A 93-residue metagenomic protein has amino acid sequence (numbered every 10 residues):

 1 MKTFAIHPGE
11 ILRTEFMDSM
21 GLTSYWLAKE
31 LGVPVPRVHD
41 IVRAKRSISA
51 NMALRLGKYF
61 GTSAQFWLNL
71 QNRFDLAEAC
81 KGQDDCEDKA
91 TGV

Functional and structural regions predicted by a protein language model:
M1-L22, F66-N69: A short, Lys/Arg-rich alpha-helix, primarily the initiator
D18, K29, D40, K58: Alpha-helical residues within the helix-turn-helix
T23-A28, L56: Short alpha-helical "recognition helix" segments of helix-turn-helix
Y25, P36, Q65: Key DNA-contact positions within bacterial/archaeal DNA-binding proteins
G32-I48: Recognition helix of helix-turn-helix/homeodomain-like DNA-binding domains that insert into the DNA major groove
K45-K58: Short, basic-rich loop-to-helix N-cap that marks the start of a DNA-contacting helix
K58, L68-V93: Short, charged recognition helix plus adjacent turn of helix-turn-helix-like nucleic-acid-binding domains
